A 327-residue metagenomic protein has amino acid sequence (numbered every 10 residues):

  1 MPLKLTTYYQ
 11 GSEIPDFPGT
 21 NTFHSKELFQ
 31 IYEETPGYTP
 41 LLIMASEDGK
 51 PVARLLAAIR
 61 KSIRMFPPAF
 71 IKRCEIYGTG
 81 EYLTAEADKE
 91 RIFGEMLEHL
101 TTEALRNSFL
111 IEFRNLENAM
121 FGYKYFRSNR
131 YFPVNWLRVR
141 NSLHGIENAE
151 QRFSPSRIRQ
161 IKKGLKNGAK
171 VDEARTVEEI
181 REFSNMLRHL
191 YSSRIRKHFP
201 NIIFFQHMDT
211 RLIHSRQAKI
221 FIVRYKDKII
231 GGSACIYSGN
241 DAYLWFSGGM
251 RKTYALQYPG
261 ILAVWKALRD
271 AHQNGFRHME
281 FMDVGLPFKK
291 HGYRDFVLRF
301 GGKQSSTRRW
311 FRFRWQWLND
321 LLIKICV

Functional and structural regions predicted by a protein language model:
P2-D48, V52-R64, L116-R138, H144 (+1 more regions): A conserved beta-strand-loop-helix scaffold within acyl/acetyltransferase catalytic domains
Y9, I31, A58-K61, F126-N148 (+1 more regions): Active-site/acyl-donor-binding loops of N-acyltransferases
Y38-P40, L105-F109, A218, Q273-F276: Short, high-confidence coil segments that cap the C-terminus of an alpha-helix and link into the following beta-strand
I59-G78: Conserved acyl-donor/pantetheine-binding loop and adjacent beta-alpha core of acyl/acetyltransferases and related
E75-L83, G94-H99, Q206-Q316: Aromatic (often tryptophan-rich) hydrophobic motifs at membrane interfaces
R91-N135: Non-catalytic accessory segments adjacent to catalytic cores
L110-F113, D172, M279-M282: Short catalytic-loop micro-motif centered on adjacent basic/acidic residues
